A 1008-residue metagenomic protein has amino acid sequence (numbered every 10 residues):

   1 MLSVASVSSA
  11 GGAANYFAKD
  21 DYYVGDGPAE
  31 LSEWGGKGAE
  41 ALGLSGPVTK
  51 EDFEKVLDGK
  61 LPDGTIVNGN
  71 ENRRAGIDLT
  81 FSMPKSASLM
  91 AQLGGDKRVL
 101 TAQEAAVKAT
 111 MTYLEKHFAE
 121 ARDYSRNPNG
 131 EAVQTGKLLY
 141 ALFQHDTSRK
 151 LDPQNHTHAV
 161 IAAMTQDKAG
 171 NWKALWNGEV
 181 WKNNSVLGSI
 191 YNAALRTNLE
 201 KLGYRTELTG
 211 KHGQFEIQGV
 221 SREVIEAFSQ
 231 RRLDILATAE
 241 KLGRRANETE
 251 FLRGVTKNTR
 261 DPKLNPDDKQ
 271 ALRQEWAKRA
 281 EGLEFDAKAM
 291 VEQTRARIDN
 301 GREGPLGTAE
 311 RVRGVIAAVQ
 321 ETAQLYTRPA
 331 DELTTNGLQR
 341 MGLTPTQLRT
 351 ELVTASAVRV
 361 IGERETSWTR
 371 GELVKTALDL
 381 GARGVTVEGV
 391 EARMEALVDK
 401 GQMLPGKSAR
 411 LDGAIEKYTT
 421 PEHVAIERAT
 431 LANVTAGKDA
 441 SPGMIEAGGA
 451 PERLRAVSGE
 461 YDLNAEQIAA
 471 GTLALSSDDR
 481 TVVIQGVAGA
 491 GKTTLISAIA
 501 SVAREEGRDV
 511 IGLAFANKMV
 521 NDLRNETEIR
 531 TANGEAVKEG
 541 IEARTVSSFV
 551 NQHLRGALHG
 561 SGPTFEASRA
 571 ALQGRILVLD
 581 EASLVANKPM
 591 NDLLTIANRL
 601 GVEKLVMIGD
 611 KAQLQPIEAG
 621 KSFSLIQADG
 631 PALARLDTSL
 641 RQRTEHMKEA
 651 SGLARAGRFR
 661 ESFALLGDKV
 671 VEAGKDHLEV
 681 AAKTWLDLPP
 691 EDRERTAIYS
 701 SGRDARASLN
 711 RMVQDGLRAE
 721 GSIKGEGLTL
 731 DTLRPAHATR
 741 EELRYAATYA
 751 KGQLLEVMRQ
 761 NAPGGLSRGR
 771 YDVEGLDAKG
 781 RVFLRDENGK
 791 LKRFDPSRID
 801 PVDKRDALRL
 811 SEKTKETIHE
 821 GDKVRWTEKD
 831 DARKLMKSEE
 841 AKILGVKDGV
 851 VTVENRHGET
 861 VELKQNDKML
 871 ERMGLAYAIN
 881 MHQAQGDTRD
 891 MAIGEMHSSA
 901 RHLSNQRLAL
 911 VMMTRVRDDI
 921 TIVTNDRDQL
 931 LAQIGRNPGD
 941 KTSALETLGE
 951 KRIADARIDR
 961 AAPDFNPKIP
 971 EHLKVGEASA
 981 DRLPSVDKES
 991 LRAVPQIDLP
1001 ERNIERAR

Functional and structural regions predicted by a protein language model:
M1-R1008: Conserved ATP-binding/catalytic motifs of P-loop helicase motor domains
